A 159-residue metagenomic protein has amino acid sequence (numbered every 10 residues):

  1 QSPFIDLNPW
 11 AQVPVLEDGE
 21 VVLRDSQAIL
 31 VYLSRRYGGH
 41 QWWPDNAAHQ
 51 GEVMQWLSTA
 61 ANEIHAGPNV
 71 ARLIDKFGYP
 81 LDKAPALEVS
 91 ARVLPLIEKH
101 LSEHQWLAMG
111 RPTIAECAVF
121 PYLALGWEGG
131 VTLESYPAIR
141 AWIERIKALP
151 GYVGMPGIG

Functional and structural regions predicted by a protein language model:
Q1-A91, E98, Q105: GST-like domain detector, emphasizing the conserved glutathione-binding G-site in the N-terminal thioredoxin-like
W10, A91-R92, C117, I146: Hydrophobic alpha-helical transmembrane segments of integral membrane proteins, especially lipid-exposed positions
E17, G151-Y152: Short A/G/S/P-biased low-complexity tracts
S58, S102, Y122, G151: Residue-level marker of positions within ordered structural domains that often coincide with functionally constrained
P68, L107-R140, R145-I146, V153: GST superfamily/GST-like fold recognition
